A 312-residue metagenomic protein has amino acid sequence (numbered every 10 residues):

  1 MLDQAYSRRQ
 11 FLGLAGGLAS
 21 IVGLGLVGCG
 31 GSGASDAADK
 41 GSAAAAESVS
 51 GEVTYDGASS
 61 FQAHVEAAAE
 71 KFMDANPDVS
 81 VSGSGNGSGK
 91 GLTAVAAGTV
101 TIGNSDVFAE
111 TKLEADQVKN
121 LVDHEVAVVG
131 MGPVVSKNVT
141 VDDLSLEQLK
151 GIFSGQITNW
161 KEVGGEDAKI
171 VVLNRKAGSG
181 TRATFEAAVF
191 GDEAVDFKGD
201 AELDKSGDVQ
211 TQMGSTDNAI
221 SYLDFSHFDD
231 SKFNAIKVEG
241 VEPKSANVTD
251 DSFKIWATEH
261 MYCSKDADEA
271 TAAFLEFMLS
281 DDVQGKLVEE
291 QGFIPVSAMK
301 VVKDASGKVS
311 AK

Functional and structural regions predicted by a protein language model:
M1-Y6, L14-L26: N-terminal secretory signal peptides
L2-Y6, G30-A97, T101-E114, L121-V129 (+1 more regions): Exported/periplasmic ABC-transporter solute-binding proteins
